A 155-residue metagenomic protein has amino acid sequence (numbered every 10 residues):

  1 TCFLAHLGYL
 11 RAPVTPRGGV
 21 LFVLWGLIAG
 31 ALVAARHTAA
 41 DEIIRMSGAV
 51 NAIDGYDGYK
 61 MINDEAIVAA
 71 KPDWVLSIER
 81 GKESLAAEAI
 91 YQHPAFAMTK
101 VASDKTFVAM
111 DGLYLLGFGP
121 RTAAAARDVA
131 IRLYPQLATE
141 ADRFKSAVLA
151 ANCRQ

Functional and structural regions predicted by a protein language model:
T1-Q155: N-terminal ligand-binding lobe of clamshell/alpha-beta domains
